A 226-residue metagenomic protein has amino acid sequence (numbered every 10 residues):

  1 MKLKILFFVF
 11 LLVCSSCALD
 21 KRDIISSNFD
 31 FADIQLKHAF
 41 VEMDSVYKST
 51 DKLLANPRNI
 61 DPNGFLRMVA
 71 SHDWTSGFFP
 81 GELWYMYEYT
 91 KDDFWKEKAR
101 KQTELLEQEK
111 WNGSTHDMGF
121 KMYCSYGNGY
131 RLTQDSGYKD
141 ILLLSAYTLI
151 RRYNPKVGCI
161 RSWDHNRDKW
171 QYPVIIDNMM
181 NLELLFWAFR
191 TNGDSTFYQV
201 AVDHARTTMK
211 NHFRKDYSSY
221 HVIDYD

Functional and structural regions predicted by a protein language model:
M1-D23: Bacterial Sec-dependent N-terminal signal peptides
L19-D226: Glycan-recognition and catalytic cores of secretory/periplasmic carbohydrate-active enzymes
